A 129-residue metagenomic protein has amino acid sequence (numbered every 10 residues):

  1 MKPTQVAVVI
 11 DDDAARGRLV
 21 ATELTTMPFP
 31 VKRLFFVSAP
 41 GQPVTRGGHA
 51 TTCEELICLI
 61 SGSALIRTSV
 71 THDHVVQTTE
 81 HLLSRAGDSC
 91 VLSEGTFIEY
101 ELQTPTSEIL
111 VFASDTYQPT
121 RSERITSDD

Functional and structural regions predicted by a protein language model:
M1-A86, E101, P105-T106, A113-S127: Non-catalytic, conserved peripheral segments adjacent to functional cores
R85-T96: Conserved SET/PR-domain catalytic core that frames the SAM/AdoMet-binding pocket
V91, V111-F112: Conserved beta-strand segments that form the floor/walls of ligand-binding pockets within enzyme and binding domains
